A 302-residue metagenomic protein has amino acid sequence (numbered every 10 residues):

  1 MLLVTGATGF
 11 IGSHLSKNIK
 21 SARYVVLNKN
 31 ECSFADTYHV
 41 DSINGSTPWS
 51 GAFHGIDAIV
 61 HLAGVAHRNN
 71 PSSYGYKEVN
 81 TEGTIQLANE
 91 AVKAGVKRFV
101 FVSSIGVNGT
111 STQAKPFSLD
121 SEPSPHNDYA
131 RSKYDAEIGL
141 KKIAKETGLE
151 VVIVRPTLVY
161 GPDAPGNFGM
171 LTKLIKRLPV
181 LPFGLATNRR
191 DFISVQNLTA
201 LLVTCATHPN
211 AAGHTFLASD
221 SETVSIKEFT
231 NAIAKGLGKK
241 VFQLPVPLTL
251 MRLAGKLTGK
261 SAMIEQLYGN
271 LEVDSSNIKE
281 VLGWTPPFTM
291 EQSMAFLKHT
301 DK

Functional and structural regions predicted by a protein language model:
L2-K20: N-terminal Rossmann NAD(P)H-binding glycine-rich loop of SDR-like oxidoreductase domains
S42-E82, Q86, E90, I105-T110: NAD(P)H-binding glycine-rich loop region in Rossmannoid oxidoreductase-like domains and their noncatalytic homologs
E78, Q113-Y160, V180: Catalytic helix-loop patch of NAD(P)-dependent Rossmann-fold dehydrogenases
Q86-D128: Conserved Rossmann-fold NAD(P)-dependent oxidoreductase catalytic core, especially the SDR/UDP-sugar
G161, F183-R189, F216-T223, A232-G238 (+1 more regions): Glycine-rich Rossmann NAD(P)(H)-binding loop
A164-M170, F183-A206, G213-H214: Substrate-positioning beta->alpha
T204, H208-S261, E291, A295-K298: Mid/C-terminal beta-alpha module of Rossmann-like enzyme folds, strongest in SDR-family dehydrogenases/epimerases
A262-K302: C-terminal amphipathic/interface module of NAD(P)-dependent oxidoreductases and related NAD-binding regulators
